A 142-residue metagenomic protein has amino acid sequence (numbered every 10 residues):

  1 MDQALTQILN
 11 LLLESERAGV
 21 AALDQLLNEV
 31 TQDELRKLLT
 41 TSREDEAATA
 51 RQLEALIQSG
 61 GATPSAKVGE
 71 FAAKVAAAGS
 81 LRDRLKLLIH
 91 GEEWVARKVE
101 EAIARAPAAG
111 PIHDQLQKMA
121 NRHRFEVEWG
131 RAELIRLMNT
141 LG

Functional and structural regions predicted by a protein language model:
M1-A4, S65-D83: Alpha-helical membrane-targeting segments
M1-L11, G142: N-terminal/domain-start segments enriched in small and hydrophobic, helix-friendly residues, covering either
I8-N28, V75-R122: Acidic/histidine-rich alpha-helical segments that form the ligand environment of transition-metal centers
G19, T49, V95, E126-W129: Hydrophobic side chains within alpha-helical segments
V30-Q32: Short, charged helix-capping/linker segments at alpha-helix termini
E34-V68, W129-M138: Conserved alpha-helical segments that form or flank metal/cofactor-binding pockets of metalloenzymes
Q117-G142: Short, contiguous alpha-helical
